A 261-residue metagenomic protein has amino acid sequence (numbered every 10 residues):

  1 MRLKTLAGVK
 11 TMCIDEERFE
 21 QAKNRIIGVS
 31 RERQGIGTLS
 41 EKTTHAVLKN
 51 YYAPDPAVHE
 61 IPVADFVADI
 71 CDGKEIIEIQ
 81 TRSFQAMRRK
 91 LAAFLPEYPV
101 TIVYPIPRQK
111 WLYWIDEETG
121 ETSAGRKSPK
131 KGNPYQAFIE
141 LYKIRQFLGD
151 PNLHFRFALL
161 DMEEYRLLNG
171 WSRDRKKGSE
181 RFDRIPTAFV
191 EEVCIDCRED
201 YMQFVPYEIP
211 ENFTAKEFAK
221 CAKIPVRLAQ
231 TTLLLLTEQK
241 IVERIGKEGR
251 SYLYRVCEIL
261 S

Functional and structural regions predicted by a protein language model:
R2-V67: Acidic-basic catalytic patches of nuclease active cores, encompassing PD-(D/E)XK and other metal-cofactor nuclease
L48, A68-S83, M87, F94 (+1 more regions): Conserved catalytic cores of phosphodiester-cleaving nucleases, focusing on short active-site segments
R89-P151: A basic- and aromatic-enriched beta-loop-alpha substructure that forms the phosphate/nucleotide- and DNA/RNA-contacting
A124-D196: Long, low-complexity, charged/polar intrinsically disordered regions in eukaryotic proteins
I209-C221: Short acidic, hydrophobic short linear motifs in intrinsically disordered regions
I224-T237: Short amphipathic alpha-helical interaction segments
T237-K247: A short, conserved structural fragment
K247-S261: Short, cationic-aromatic polyanion-contact patches
